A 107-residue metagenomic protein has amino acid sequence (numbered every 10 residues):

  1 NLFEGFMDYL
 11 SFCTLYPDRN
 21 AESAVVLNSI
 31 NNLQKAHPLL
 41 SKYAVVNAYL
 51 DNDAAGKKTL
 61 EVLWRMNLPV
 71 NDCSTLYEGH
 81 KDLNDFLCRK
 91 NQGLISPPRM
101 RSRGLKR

Functional and structural regions predicted by a protein language model:
N1-E4, A48: Conserved Lys-Pro-Asp/Glu-containing loop-to-beta segment of HAD-superfamily phosphomonoesterases, centered on
E4-M7, N52: Helix N-cap/beta->alpha junction signal
S11: Phosphate-binding glycine-rich loops and their immediate beta-loop-alpha structural context
T14-R107: TOPRIM fold recognition
